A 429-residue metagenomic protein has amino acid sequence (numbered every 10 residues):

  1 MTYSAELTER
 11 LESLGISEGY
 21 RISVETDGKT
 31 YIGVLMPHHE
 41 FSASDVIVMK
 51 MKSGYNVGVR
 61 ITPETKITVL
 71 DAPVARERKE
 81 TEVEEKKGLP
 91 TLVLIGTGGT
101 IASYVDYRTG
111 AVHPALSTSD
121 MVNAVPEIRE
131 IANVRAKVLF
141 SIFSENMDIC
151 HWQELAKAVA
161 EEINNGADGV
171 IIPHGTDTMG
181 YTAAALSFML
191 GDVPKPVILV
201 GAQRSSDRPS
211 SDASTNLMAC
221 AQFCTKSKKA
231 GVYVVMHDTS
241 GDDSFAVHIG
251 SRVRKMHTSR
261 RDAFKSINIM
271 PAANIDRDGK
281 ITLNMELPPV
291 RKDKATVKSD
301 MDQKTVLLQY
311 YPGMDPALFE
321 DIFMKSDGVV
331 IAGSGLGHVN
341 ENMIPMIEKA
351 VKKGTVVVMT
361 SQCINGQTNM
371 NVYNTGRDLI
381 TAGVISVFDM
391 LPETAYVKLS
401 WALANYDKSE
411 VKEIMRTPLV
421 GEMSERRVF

Functional and structural regions predicted by a protein language model:
M1-G88: Conserved RNA-binding domains used in RNP assembly and mRNA/RNA metabolism
T2, E9-R10, N56, T65-E162: ATP/NTP phosphate-donor binding region
P90, V193-P196, A350-V356: A short helix->loop->beta-strand "cap" motif at the edges of active sites that frequently abuts
I95-G96, D106, S117-T118, N123-I128 (+3 more regions): Accessory alpha-helical/coil subdomains and C-terminal extensions that flank or cap enzyme catalytic cores
A136, N369-D407: Interaction/scaffold regions that mediate signaling and macromolecular assembly across diverse proteins
I172-V197, N340-E348: Short Gly/Thr/Asp-enriched flexible loops that form oxyanion-binding sites at enzyme active sites
V200-D276: Internal gly/pro-rich beta-alpha loop/helix module that stabilizes soluble enzyme cofactors or their anionic handles
V330, S334-N369: CN hydrolase (nitrilase-like) catalytic-core segments centered on the catalytic cysteine and neighboring Lys/Glu
